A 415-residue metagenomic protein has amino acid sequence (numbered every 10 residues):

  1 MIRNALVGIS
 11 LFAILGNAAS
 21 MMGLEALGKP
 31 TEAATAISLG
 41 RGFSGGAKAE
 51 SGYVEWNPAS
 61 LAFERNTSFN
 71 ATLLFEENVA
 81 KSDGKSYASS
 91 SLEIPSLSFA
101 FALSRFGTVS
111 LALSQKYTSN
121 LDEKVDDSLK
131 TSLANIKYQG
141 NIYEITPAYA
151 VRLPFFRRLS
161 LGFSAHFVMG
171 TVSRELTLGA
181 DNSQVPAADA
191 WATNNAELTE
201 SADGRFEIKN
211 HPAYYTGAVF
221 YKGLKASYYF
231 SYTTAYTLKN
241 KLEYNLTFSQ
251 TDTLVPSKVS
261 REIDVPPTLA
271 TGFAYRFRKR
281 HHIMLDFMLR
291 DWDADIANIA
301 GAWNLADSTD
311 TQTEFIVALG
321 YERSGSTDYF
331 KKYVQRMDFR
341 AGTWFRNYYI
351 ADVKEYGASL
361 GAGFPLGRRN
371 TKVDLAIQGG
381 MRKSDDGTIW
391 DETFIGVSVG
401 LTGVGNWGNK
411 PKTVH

Functional and structural regions predicted by a protein language model:
M1-I2: N-terminal secretory signal peptides that target proteins for export/translocation
A5-I14: Bacterial N-terminal signal peptides
A13, E50-Y53, T313-I316: Secondary-structure junction/capping motif
G16-T108, A112-Q115: N-terminal, post-signal peptide beta-strand-biased segments of exported outer-membrane/organellar beta-barrel and other
A19-S38, A102-H415: Outer-membrane beta-barrel porins/channels
